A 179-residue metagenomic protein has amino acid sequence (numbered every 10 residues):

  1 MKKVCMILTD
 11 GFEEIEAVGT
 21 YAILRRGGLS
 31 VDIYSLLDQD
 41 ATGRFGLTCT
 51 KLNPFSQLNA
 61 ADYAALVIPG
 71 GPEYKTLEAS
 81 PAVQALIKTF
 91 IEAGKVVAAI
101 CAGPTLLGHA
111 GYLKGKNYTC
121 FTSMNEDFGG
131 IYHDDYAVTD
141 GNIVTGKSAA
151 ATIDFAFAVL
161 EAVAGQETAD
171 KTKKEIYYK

Functional and structural regions predicted by a protein language model:
M1-A93, L106-H109, I131-D134, I143-K179: Extended, subdomain-level signal for the structured scaffold at the beginning of enzyme domains
I100-Y136: Short, glycine-/small-residue-rich phosphate/pyrophosphate-handling segment
T139: Cytochrome P450 catalytic-domain "roof"
